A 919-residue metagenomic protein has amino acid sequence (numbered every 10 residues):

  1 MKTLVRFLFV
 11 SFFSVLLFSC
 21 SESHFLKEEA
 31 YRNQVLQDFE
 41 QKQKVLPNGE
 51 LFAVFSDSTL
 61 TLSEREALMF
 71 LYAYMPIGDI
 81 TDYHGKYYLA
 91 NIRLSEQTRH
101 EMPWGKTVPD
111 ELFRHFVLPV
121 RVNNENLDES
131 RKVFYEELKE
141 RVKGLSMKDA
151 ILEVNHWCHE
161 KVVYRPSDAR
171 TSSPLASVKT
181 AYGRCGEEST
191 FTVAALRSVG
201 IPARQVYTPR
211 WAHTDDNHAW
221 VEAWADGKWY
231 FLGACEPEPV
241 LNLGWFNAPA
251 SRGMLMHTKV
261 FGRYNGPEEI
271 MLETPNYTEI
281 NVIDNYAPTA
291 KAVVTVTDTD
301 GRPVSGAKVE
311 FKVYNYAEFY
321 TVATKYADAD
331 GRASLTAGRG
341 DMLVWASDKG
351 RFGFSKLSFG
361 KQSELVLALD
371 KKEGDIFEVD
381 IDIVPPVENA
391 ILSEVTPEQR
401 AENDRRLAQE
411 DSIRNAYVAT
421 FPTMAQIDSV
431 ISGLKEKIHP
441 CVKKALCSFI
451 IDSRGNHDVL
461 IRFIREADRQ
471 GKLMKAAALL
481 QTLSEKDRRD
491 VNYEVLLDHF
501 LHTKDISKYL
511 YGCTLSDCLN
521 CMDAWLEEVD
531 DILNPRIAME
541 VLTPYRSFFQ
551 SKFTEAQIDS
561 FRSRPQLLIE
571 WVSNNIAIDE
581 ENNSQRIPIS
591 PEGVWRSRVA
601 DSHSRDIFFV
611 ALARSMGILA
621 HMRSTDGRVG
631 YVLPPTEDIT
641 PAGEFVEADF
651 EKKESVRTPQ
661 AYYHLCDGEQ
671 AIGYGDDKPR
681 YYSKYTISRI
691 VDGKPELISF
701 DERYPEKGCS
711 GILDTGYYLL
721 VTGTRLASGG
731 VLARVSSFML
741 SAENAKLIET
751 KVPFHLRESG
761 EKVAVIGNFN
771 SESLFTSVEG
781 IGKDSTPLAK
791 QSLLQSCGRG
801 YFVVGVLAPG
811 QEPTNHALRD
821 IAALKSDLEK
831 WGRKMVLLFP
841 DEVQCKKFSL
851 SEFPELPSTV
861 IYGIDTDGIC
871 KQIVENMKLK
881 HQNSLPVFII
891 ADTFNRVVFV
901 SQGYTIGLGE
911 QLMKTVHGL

Functional and structural regions predicted by a protein language model:
H24-F25, E140-S146, A150-H156, R165-L175 (+5 more regions): Hydrophobic/aromatic-rich core segments of domains that either
K27-T180, Q399-A401, E410-S597: Secondary-structure boundary elements
D226, D330-V344, D348-R351, L357-G360 (+3 more regions): Short Pro-Gly-centered beta-turn/loop motif in secreted/extracellular proteins
A290-G301, P659-D677, V763, G767: A short, amphipathic beta-strand motif
N315-T336, G693-K707: Short, acidic Ser/Thr/Gly-rich low-complexity loop/linker segments typical of extracellular and cell-surface proteins
G350-K372, L726-S759: Structured interaction patches on ligand/partner-binding surfaces of diverse proteins
L793-I821, K834-L838: Short active-site neighborhood of thiol/selenol oxidoreductases, capturing the structured segment around
S851-L885: Short, internal strand/loop/helix patches that form the active-site neighborhood or redox-interaction surface
